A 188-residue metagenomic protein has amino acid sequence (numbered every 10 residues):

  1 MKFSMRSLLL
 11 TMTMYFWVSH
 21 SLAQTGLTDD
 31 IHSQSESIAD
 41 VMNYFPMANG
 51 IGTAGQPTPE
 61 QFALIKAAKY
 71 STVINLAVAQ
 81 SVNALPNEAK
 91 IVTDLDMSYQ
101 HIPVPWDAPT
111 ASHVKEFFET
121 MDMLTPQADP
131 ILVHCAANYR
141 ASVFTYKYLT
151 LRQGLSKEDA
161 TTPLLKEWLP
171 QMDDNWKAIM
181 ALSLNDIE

Functional and structural regions predicted by a protein language model:
M1-L9: Bacterial N-terminal signal peptides that target proteins for export
K2, H20-S21: Short, flexible, surface-exposed loop segments at domain boundaries
L8-H20: Bacterial N-terminal signal peptides
L8-L9, Y70, Y139: Short, surface-exposed loop and linker segments with low hydrophobicity and enrichment for Pro/Ser/Thr
L22-I131, Y146-E188: Cys-dependent protein tyrosine phosphatase-like superfamily
I131-S142: A phosphate-binding catalytic loop at a beta-strand-loop-alpha-helix junction that coordinates phosphoryl groups
